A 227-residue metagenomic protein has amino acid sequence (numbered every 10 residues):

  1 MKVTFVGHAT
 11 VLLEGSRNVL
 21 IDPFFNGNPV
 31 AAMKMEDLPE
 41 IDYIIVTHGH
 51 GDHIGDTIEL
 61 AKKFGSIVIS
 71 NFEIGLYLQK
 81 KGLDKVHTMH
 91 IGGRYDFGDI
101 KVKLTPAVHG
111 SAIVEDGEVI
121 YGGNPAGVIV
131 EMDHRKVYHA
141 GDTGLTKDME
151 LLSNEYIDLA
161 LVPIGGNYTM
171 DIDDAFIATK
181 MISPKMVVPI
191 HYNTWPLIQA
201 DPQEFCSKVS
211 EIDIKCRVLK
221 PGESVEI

Functional and structural regions predicted by a protein language model:
M1, K62-I67, R135-V137: Short active-site oxyanion
M1-L20, F25-P29, D96-K103, E204-I212 (+1 more regions): Zn-dependent metallo-beta-lactamase
L12-H50, G55-K62, E73, G110-I120 (+1 more regions): Pre-active-site segment of Zn-dependent metallo-hydrolases
L20-P23, I41-G49, I69-F72, Y138-G141 (+3 more regions): Active-site neighborhood of phospho(di)ester-bond hydrolases with catalytic His/Asp-centered motifs
G27-N28, H50-G55, G75-L78, G93-D96 (+4 more regions): Active-site environment of divalent metal-dependent phosphoester hydrolases
G55-I113: Glycine/small-residue-rich loop that forms an oxyanion/phosphate-binding "nest" at active or ligand-binding sites
Q79-G93, F176, K180-I227: Binuclear metal-ion centers of metallo-dependent hydrolases, dominated by the metallo-beta-lactamase
G117-K180: Active-site-proximal loop/helix segments of hydrolase catalytic cores
